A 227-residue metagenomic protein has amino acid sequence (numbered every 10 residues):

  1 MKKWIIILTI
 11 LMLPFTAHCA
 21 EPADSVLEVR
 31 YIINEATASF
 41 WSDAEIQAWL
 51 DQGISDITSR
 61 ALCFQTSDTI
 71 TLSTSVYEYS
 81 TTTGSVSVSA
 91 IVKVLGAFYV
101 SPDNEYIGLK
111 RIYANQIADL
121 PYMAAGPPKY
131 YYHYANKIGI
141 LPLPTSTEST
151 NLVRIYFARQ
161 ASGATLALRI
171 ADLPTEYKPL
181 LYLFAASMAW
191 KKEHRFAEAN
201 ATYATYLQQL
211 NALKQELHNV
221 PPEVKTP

Functional and structural regions predicted by a protein language model:
W4-L13: Sec-dependent N-terminal signal peptides
L13-C19: Sec/Tat signal peptide C-region and signal peptidase I cleavage site
C19-P227: Glycine-enriched, solvent-exposed interface loops adjoining structured elements
